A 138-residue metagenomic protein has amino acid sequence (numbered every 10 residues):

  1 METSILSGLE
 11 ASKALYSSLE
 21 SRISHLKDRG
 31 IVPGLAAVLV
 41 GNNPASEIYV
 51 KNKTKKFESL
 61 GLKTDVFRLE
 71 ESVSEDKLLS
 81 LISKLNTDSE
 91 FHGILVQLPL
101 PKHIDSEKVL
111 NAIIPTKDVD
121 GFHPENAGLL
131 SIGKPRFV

Functional and structural regions predicted by a protein language model:
M1-R29: Positively charged, low-complexity intrinsically disordered leader regions
S4, S59, K84-N86, I113-K117: Non-catalytic terminal and connector segments of soluble metabolic enzymes
V32-G41: Short beta-strand segments enriched in small/hydrophobic residues
L35, F57-S72: Short beta-strand elements in bilobed, periplasmic/extracellular small-molecule ligand-binding domains
V40-K55, G133-V138: Glycine-rich phosphate/diphosphate-binding loop of Rossmann-like nucleotide-binding domains
K77-S89: Short, well-structured alpha-helical segments in soluble
L95-V138: Anion-binding alpha/beta catalytic cores of soluble intermediary-metabolism enzymes, centered on
